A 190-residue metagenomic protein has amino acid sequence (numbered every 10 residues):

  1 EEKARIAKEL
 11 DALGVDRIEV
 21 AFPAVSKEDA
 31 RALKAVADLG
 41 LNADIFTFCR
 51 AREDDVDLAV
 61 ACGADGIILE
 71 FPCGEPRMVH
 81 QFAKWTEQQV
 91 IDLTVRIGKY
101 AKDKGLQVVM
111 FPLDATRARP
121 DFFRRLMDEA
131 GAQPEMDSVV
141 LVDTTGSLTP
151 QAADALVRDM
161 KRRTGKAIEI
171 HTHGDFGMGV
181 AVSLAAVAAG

Functional and structural regions predicted by a protein language model:
E1-I18, R31-L39, E53-A167, V182-A189: Alpha/beta enzyme core
V20, T47, M110, I170-T172: Conserved hydrophobic beta-strand within the GNAT/NAT acetyltransferase core sheet that lines the active-site cleft
A21-V25: Anionic-ligand anchoring segments at beta-strand to alpha-helix junctions in alpha/beta enzyme folds, i.e., glycine
K27-D29, R50-D54, D175-G179: Short acidic loop-to-helix transition motifs that present clustered carboxylates
G40-C49: A glycine-rich helix N-cap at a beta->alpha junction
I168-G177, V182: Histidine-centered catalytic micro-motifs
